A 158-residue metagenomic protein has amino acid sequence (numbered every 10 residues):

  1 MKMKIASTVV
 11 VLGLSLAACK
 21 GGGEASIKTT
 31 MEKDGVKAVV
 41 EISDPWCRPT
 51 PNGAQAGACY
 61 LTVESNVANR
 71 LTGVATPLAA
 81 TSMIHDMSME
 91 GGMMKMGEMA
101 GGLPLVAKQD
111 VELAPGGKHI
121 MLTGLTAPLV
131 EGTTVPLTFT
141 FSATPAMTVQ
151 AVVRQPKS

Functional and structural regions predicted by a protein language model:
M1-T8: Bacterial N-terminal signal peptides that target proteins for export
S15-A18: C-terminal motif of bacterial Sec signal peptides marking the signal peptidase cleavage site
G23-S158: Compact, glycine-rich, soluble single-domain proteins
